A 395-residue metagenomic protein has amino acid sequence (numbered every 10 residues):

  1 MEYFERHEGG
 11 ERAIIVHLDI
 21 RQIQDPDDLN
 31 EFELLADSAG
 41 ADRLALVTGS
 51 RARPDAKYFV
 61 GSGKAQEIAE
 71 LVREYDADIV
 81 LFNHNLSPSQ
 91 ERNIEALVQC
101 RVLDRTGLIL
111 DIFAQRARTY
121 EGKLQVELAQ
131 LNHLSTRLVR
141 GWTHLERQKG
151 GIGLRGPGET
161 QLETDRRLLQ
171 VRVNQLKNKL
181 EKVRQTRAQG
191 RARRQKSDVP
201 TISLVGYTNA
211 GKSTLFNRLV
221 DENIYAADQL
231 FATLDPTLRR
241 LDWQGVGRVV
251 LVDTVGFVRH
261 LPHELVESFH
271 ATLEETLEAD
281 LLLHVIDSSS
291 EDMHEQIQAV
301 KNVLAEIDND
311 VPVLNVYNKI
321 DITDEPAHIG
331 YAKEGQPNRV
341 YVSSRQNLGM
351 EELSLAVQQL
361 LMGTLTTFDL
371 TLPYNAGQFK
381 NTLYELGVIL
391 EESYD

Functional and structural regions predicted by a protein language model:
M1, R187, R194-P200, R218-V250 (+3 more regions): Switch I (effector-binding) loop of TRAFAC-class P-loop GTPase G-domains
M1-D111: N-terminal accessory targeting/assembly segments
M1-I15, E33, T136-A210, F216 (+3 more regions): C-terminal-of-GTPase-core extension/linker across diverse P-loop GTPases
E2-E5, P26-N30, R53-E70, T233-P236 (+2 more regions): Switch II of P-loop NTPase G domains
H7-E8, V72-E74, E95, K196 (+7 more regions): Conserved catalytic network of the ASCE P-loop NTPase/AAA+ motor domain
D19-Q24, R51, D55-Y58, N85-P88 (+5 more regions): Conserved Switch II/interswitch segment of TRAFAC-class P-loop GTPases
G107-V126: Short alpha-helix plus adjacent loop in nuclease-associated cores
